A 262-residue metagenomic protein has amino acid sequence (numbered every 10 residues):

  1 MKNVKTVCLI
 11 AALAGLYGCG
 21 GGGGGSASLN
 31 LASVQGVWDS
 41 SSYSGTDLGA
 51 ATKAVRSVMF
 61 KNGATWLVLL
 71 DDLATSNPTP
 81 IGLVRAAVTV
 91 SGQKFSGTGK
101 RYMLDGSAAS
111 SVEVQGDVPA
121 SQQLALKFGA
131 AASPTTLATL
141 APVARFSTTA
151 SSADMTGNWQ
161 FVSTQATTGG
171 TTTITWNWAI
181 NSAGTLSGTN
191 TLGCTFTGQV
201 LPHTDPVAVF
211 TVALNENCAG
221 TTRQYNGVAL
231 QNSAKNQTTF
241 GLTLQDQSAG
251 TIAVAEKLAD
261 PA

Functional and structural regions predicted by a protein language model:
M1-C8: Bacterial N-terminal signal peptides that target proteins for export
G15-G18: C-terminal motif of bacterial Sec signal peptides marking the signal peptidase cleavage site
L29-R56, W66, S121-T172, F240-L242 (+1 more regions): Tryptophan-anchored aromatic micro-motifs
V34, D39-G92, V162-N217: N-terminal glycine/threonine-rich, aromatic-flanked beta-hairpin/loop signature
S57, A86-V88, G116, T197-H203 (+2 more regions): Extended lipid/amphipathic-ligand handling interfaces
S76-A125: Short N-terminal edge-element motif at the start of the domain
F95-S110, V209-V228: An anionic, turn-rich surface loop/hairpin at beta-sheet edges that serves as a generic interaction/coordination patch
A219-A262: Hydrophilic extracytoplasmic domains
